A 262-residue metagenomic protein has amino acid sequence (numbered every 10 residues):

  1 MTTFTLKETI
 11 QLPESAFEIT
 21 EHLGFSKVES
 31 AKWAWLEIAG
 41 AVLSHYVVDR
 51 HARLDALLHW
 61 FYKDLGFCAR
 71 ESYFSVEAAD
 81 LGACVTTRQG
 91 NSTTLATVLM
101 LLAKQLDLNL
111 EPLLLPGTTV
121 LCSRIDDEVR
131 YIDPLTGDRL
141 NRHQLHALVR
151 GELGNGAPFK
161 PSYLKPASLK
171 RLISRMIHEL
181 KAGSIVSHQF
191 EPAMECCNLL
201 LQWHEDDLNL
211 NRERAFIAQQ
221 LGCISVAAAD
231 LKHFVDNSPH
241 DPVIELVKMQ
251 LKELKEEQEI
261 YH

Functional and structural regions predicted by a protein language model:
M1-H262: A structural boundary/capping signal
